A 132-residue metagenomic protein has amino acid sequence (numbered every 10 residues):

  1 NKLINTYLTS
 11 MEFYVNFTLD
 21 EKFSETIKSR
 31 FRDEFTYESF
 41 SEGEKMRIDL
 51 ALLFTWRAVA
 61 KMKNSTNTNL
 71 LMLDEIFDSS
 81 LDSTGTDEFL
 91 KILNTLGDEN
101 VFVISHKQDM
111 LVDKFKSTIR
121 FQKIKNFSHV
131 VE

Functional and structural regions predicted by a protein language model:
N1-E132: Terminal ABC-like ATPase head and other globular end-domains that cap long coiled-coil arms in SMC/Rad50/SbcC-family
